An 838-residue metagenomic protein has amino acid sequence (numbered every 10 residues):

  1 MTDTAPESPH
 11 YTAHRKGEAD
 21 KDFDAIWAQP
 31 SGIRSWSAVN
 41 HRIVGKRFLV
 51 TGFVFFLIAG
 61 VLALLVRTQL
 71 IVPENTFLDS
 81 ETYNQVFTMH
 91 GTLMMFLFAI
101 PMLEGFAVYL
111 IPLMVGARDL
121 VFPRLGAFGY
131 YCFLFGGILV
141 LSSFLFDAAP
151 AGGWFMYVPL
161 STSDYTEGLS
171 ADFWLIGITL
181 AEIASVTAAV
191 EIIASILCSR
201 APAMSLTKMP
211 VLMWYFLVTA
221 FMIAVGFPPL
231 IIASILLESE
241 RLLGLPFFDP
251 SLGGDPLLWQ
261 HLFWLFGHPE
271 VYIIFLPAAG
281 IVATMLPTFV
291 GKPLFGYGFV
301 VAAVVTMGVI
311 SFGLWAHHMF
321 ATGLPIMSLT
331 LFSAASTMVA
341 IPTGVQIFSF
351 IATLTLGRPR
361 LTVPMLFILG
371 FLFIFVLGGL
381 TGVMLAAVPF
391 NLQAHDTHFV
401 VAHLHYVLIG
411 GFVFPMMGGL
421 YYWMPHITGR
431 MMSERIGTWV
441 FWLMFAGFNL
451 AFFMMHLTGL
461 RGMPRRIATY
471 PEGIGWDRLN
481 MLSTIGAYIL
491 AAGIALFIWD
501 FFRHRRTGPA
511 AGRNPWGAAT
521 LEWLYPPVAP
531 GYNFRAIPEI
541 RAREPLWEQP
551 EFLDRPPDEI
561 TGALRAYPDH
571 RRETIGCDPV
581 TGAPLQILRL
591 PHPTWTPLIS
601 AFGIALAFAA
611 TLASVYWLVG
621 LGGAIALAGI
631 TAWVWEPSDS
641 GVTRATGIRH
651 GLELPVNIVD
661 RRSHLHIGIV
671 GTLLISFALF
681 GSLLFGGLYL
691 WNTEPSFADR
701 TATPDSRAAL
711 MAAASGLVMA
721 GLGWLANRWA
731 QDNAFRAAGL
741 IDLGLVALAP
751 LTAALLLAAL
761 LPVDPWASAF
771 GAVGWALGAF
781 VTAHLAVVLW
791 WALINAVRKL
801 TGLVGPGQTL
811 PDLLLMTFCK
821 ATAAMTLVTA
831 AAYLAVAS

Functional and structural regions predicted by a protein language model:
T2-P704, A708, A738-A754, A759-A772 (+3 more regions): Membrane-embedded and interfacial regions of multi-pass energy-transducing membrane proteins
F275, F412, L683, M719 (+2 more regions): Active-site-flanking alpha-helical
T284, A720, L789, A824-A830: Hydrophobic transmembrane alpha-helices of multi-pass small-molecule transporters
N692, N795-K799: Post-HEXXH active-site segment of zinc metalloproteases
A708-Q731: Selected alpha-helical membrane-embedding segments in polytopic membrane proteins
N733-A737: Non-catalytic localization and substrate-recognition regions of ubiquitin/SUMO ligases
V773-I794: Alpha-helical transmembrane segments of helical membrane proteins, especially in multi-pass transport, channel
L813-A837: Final/C-terminal transmembrane alpha-helix of multipass membrane proteins
